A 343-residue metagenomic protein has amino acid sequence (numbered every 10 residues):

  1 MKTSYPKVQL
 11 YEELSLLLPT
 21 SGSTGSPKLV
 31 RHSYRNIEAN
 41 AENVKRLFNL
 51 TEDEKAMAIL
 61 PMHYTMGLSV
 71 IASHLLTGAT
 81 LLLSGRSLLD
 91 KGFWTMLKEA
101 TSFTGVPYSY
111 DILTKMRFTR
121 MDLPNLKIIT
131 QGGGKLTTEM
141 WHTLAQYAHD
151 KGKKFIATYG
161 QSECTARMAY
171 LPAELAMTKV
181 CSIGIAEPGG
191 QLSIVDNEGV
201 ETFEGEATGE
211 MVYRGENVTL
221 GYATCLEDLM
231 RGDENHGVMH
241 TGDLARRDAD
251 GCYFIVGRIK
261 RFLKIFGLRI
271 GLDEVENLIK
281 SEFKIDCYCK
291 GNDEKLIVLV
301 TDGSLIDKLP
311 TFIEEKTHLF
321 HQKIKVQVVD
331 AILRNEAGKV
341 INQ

Functional and structural regions predicted by a protein language model:
M1-E12, S26, I129, I341: ANL superfamily adenylate-forming
K7, L14-E42: Conserved AMP-binding A3 loop
E38-K55, M62-S102, E187-G189: Conserved AMP-binding/adenylation subdomain of ANL enzymes
A100-G105, T114-K179, Q191: Gly/Ser/Thr-rich phosphate-binding loop
K135, I156, L171, M177-C225: Adenylate-forming AMP-binding core of the ANL superfamily, especially NRPS adenylation
E210-D273, S281: Conserved ATP-binding/catalytic segment of the ANL
G242, F262, L278-G303: C-terminal boundary motif of the adenylate-forming
L263, K290, I297, T311-Q343: Conserved C-terminal "lid"/linker of ANL adenylate-forming enzymes
